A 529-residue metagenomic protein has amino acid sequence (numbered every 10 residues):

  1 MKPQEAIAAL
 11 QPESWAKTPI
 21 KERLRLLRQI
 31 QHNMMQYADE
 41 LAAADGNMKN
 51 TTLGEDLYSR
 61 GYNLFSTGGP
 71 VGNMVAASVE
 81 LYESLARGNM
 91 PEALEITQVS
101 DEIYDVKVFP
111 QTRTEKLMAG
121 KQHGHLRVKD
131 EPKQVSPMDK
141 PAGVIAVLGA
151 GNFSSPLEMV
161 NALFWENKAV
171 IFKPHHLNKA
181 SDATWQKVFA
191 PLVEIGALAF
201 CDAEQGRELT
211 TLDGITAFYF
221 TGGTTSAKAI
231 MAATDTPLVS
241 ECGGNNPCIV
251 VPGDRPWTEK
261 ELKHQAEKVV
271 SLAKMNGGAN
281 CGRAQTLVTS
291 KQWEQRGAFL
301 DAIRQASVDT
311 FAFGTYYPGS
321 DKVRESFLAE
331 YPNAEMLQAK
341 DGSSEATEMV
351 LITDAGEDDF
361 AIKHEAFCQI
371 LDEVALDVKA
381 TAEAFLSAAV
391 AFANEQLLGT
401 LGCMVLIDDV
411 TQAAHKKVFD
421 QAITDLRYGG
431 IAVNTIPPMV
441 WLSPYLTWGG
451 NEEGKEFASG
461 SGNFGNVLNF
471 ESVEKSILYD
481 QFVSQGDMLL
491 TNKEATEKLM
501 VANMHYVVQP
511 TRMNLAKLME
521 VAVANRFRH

Functional and structural regions predicted by a protein language model:
M1-D130, N161, H175-A180, K187-V193 (+1 more regions): N-terminal Rossmann-like NAD(P)+-binding subdomain of aldehyde/semialdehyde dehydrogenases
E5-Q31, M35, M138-P141, A146 (+8 more regions): Conserved C-terminal structural/oligomerization subdomain of aldehyde/semialdehyde dehydrogenase
Q36, K179, Q186-L198, R207 (+4 more regions): ALDH superfamily catalytic-core signature
L117-L157: Active-site-adjacent "gating/activation" loops or surface patches in catalytic cores
V144, S154-A203: PLP-dependent aminotransferase-like
N161-A162, L209, I230, F392: Hydrophobic/aromatic ligand-binding patch that stacks against planar heteroaromatic rings of cofactors or nucleotides
E166-I171, E194, T210-A217, L397-G402: Short, surface-exposed connector motifs at secondary-structure boundaries
A169-L177, V288, L406, N434: Short internal beta-strands
